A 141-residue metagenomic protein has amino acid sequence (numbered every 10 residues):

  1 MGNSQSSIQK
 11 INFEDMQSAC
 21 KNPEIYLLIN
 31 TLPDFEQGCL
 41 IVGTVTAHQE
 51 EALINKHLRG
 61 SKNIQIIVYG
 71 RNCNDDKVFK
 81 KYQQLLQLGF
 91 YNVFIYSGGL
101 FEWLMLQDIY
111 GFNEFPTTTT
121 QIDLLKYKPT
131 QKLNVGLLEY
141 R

Functional and structural regions predicted by a protein language model:
G2-S18, N22-Y26, T31-I67, N72-R141: Rhodanese-like catalytic fold shared by cysteine-dependent sulfurtransferases and DSP/PTP-type phosphatases
